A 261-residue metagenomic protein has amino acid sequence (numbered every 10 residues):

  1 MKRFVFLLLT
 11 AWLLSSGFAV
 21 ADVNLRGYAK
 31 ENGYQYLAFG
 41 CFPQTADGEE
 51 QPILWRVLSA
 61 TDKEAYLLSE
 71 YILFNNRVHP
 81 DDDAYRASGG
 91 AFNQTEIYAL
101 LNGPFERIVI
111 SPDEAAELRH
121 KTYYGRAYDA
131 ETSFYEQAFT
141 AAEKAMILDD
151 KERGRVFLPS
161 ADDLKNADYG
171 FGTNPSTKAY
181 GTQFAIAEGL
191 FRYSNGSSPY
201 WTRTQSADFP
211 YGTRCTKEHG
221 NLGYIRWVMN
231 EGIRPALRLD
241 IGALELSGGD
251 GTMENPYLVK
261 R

Functional and structural regions predicted by a protein language model:
K2-A21: Sec-dependent N-terminal signal peptides of Gram-positive bacterial secreted proteins and lipoproteins
D22-R261: Collagenous Gly-X-Y triple-helix signature in extracellular proteins
